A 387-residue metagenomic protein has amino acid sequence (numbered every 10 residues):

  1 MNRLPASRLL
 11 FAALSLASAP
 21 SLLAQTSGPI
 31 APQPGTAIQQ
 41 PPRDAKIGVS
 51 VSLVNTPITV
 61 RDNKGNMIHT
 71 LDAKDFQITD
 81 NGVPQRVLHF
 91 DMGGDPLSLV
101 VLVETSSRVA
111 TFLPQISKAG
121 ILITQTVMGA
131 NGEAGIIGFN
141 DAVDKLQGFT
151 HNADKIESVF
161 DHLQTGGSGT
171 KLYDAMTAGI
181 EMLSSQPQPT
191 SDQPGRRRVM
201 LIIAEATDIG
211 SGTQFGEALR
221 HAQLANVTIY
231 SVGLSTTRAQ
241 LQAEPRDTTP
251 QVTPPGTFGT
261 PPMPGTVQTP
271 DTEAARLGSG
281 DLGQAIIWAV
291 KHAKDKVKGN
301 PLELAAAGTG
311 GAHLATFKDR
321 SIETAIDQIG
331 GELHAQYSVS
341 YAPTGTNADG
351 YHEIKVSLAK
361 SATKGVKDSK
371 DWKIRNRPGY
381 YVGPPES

Functional and structural regions predicted by a protein language model:
M1-A6: N-terminal secretory signal peptides that target proteins for export/translocation
F11-S21: Bacterial N-terminal signal peptides
L23-S387: Scaffold/interface architecture of coatomer-like assemblies
